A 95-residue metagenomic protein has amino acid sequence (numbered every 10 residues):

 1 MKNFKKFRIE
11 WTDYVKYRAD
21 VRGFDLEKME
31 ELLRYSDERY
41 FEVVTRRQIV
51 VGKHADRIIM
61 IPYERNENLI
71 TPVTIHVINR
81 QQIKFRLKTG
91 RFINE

Functional and structural regions predicted by a protein language model:
M1-E95: Ribonuclease/tRNase effector modules and their secretory precursors
